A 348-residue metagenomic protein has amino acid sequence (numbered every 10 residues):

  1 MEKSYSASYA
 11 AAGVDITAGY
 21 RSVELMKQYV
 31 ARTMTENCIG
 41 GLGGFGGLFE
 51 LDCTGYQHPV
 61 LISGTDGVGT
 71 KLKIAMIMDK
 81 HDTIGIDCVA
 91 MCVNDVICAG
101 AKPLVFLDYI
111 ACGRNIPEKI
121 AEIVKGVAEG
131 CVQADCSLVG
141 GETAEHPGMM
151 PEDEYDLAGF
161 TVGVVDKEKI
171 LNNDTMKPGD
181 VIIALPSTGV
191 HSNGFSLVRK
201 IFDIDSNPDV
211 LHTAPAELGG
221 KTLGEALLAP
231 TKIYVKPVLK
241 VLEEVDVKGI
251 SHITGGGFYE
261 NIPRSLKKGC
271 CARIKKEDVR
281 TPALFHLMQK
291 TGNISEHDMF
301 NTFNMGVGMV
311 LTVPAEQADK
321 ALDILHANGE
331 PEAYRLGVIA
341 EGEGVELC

Functional and structural regions predicted by a protein language model:
E2-A12, Q28, K119-S137, M150-L157 (+3 more regions): Glycine-/charge-enriched secondary-structure boundary and capping motifs
S22, Q28-T188: Glycine-rich phosphate/pyrophosphate-binding loop regions near the starts of catalytic domains
C53-T54, G67-V68, V162-V164, T188-V190 (+4 more regions): Short, glycine-/Ser/Thr-/acidic-enriched flexible segments
L72-I74, G194-S196, A333: A short, polar/proline- and glycine-enriched secondary-structure boundary/capping micro-motif
G100-K102, L197, D246, E332: Short loop/turn motifs at secondary-structure junctions
L107-D108, E152, H191, V198-I201 (+1 more regions): Active-site-proximal loop/short-helix segments that contain or immediately flank catalytic acid/base residue(s)
D156, K169-T222: Short, acidic (Asp/Glu-rich) active-site segment that either coordinates a divalent metal cofactor
